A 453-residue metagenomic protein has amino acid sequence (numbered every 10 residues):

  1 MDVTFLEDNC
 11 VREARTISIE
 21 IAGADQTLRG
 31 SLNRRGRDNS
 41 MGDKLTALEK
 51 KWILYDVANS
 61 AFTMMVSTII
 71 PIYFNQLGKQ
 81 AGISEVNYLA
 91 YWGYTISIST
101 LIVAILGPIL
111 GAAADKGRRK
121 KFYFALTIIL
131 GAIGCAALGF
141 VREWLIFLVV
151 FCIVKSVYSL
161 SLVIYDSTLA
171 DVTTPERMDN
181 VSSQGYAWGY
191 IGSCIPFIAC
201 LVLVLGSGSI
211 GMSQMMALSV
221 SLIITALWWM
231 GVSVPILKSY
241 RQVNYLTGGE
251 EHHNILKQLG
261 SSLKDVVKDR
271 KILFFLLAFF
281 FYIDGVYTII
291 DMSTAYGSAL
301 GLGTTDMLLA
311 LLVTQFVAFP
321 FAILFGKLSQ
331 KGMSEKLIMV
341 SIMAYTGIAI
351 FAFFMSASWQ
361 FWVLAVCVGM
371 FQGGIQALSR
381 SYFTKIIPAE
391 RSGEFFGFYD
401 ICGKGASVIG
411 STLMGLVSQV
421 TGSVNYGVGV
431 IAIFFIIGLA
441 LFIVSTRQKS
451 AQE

Functional and structural regions predicted by a protein language model:
M41-E49, R241-L276: Juxtamembrane intracellular "pre-TM" segments in multi-pass secondary transporters
D43-T100, L273-A278, Y282-L300, M307: Helix-loop boundary and gating motifs at the non-cytosolic
E85-V86, V204-A226, L416-F435: A membrane-interface helix-boundary motif in multi-pass transporters
I105-R118, F321-M333: Helix-to-loop junctions at the C-terminal end of transmembrane segments in multipass secondary transporters
F122-A136, K336-I350: Structural signature of the two symmetry-related core transmembrane helices
G139-V150, F353-L364: Helix-loop junctions at membrane interfaces in 12-TM secondary transporters
S183-L201, C402-G410: Glycine-rich segments within core transmembrane alpha-helices of 12-TM secondary carriers
W228-S239, G429-E453: Multi-pass alpha-helical transporter architecture, strongest for 12-TM Major Facilitator/SLC carriers used
